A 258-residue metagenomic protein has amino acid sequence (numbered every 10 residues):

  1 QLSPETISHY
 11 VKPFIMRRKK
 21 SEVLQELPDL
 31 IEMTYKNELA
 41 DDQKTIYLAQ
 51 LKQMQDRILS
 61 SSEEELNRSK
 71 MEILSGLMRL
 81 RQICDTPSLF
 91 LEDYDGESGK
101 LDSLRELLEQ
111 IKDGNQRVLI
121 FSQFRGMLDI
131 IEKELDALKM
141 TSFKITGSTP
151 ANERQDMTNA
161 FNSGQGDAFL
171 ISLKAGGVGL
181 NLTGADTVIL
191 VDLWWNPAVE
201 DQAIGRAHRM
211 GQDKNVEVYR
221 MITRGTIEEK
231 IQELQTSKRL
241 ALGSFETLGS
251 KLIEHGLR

Functional and structural regions predicted by a protein language model:
Q1-V23, L242: Conserved P-loop NTPase motor "coupling/switch" region that bridges the ATPase
T6, Y10, G76-R79, S103 (+6 more regions): Generic recognition of well-ordered alpha-helical segments
I7, F14, R18, Q50 (+2 more regions): AAA+ P-loop ATPase catalytic core
V11-K12, K70, L74, E200: Alpha-helical structural signal
F14-I15, R81-C84, L135, K139 (+5 more regions): Hydrophobic aliphatic residues
L24-A49, S62-L180, G249-R258: Conserved Helicase C-terminal RecA-like lobe
L24-K52, E153, A168-L252: SF2 helicase/translocase ATPase core recognition
Q53-S60: Cytochrome P450 catalytic domain signature, combining two hallmark sequence patches
